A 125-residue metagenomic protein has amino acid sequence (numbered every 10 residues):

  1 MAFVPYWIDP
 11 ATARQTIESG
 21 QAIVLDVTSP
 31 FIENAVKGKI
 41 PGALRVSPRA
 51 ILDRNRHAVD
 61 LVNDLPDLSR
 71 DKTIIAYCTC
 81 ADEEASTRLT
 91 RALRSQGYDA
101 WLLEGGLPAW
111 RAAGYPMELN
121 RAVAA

Functional and structural regions predicted by a protein language model:
M1-K37, L119-A125: Flexible, polar/low-complexity N-terminal or interdomain linker segments that lie immediately upstream of folded
M1-P5, A50-N55: Short, flexible loop segments at the rims of nucleotide/cofactor-binding pockets, characterized by
I23, D99, P116: Residue-level detector of anion-binding/catalytic polar loops
A35-K39, T87-T90: Short amphipathic alpha-helical segments
P41-A43, V62, M117-R121: Short, hinge-like loop/turn segments at secondary-structure boundaries
P41-P48, G97-L103: Short hydrophobic/aromatic-enriched beta-strand-loop microsegments
I51-D60, W110-A113: Short, charged, surface-exposed secondary-structure boundary motifs
L61-R111: Catalytic cysteine-centered active loop of the rhodanese-like fold, especially the PTP/DSP P-loop
